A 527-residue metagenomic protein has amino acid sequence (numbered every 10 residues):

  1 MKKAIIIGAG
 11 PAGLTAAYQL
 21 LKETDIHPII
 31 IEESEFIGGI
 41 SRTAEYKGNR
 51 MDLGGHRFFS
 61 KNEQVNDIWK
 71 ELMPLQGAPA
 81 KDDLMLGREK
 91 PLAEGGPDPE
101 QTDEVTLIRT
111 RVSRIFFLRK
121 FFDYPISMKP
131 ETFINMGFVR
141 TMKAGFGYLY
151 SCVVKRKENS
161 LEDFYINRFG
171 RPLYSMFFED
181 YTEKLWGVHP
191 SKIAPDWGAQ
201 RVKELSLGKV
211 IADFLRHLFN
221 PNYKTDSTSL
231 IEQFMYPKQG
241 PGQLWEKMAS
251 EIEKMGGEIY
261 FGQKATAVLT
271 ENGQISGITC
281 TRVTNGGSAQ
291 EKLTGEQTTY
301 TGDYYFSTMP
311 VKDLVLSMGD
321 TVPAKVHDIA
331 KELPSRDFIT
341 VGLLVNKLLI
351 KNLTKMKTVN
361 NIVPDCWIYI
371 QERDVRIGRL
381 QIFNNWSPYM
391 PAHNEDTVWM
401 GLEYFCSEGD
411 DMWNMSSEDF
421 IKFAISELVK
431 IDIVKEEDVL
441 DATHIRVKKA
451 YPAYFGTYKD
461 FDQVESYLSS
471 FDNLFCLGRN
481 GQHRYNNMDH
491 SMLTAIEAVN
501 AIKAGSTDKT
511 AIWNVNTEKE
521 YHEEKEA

Functional and structural regions predicted by a protein language model:
K2-I30: N-terminal Rossmann-like FAD-binding beta1-loop-alpha1 element of flavoenzymes
A12, F36, K312: Conserved Rossmann-like nucleotide-cofactor binding loop
L21-Y46: Glycine-rich FAD pyrophosphate-binding loop
E23, P237, F261-D419, F423-D432 (+1 more regions): Mid-domain catalytic core of redox enzymes that form a hydrophobic substrate pocket/lid adjacent to a catalytic redox
T43, I126, N361-C366, D374-A527: Conserved flavin/dinucleotide-binding core of flavoenzymes
K47-C152: Dinucleotide-binding Rossmann-like beta1-alpha1 core, especially the glycine-rich loop that anchors the ADP
K61, N167-R168, T308-M309: Short, well-ordered coil/turn residues at beta-beta hairpins and beta-strand->alpha-helix junctions within
P130-T132, M136-E271, S276, R282-A289: Active-site/ligand-binding neighborhood in enzyme catalytic cores
